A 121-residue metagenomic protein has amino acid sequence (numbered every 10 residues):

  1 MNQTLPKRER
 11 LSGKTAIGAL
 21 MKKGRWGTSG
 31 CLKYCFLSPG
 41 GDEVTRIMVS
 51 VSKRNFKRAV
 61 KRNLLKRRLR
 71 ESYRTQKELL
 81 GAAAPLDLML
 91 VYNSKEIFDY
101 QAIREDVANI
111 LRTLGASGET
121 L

Functional and structural regions predicted by a protein language model:
M1-L121: Positively charged, solvent-exposed patches that mediate nucleic-acid binding
